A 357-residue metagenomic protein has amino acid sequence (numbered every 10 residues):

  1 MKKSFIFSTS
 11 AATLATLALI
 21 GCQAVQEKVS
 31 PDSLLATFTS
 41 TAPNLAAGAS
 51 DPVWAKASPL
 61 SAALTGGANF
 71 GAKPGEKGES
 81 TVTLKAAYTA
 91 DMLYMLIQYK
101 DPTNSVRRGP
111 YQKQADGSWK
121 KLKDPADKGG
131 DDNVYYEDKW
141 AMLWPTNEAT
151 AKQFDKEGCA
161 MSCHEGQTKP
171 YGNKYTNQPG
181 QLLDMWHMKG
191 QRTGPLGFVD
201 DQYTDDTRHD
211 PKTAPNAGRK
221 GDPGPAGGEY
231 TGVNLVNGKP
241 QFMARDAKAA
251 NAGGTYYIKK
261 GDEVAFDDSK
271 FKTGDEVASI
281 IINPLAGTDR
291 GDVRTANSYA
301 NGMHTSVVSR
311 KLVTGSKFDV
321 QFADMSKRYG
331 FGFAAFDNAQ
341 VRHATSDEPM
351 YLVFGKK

Functional and structural regions predicted by a protein language model:
M1-S10: Bacterial N-terminal signal peptides that target proteins for export
A18-G21: C-terminal motif of bacterial Sec signal peptides marking the signal peptidase cleavage site
A24-P52, Y111-F271, T314-K357: Acidic/polar low-complexity flexible segments
A47, M92-Y99, H304-R310: Short, well-ordered beta-strand segments enriched in hydrophobic/aromatic residues
A72-K73, V82-K85, V293-Y299: Beta-strand-rich interaction surfaces with strong enrichment in secreted/lumenal proteins
K77-L93, Q98, N104: N-terminal onset of structured domains
G78-V82, D124-G129, G291-V293: Short alpha-helical segments and helix-capping/turn motifs at coil-helix boundaries
Y257-F322: Extended, compositionally biased non-globular segments
